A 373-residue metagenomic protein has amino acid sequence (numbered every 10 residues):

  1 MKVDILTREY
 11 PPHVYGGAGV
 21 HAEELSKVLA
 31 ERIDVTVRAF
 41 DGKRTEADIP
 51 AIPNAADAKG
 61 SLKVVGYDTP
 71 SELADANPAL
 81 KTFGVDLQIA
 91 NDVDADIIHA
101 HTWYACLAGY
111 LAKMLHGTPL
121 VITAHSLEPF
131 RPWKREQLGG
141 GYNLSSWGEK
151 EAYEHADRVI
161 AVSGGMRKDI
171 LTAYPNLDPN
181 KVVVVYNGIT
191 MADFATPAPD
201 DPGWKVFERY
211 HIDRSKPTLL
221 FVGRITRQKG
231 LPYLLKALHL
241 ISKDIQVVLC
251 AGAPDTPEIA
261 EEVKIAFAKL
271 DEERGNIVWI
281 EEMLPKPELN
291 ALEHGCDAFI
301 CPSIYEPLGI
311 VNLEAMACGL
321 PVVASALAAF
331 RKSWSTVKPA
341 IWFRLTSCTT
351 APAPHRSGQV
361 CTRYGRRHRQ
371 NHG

Functional and structural regions predicted by a protein language model:
V20, P217, F221, T226-L240: A conserved mid-protein helix/loop that constitutes part of the nucleotide-sugar donor-binding site
T118-P119, P129-E151, K168: Nucleotide-sugar donor phosphate/pyrophosphate-binding loop at the beta->alpha transition of glycosyltransferases
G165, G188: Carbohydrate-associated surface elements
A195-I212: A short helix/loop element that forms part of the nucleotide-sugar donor recognition site in Leloir-type
K216, A251, A260-M283, P287: Nucleotide-activated donor-binding/catalytic signature segment of Leloir-type glycosyltransferases, i.e., the conserved
N290-C296: Short alpha-helical donor nucleotide-sugar binding micro-motif in glycosyltransferases
I304: Aromatic "clamp/platform" in nucleotide-sugar-dependent glycosyltransferases that forms part of the donor/acceptor
P321-A324, W334, I341: Short hydrophobic beta-strand element within catalytic cores of glycosyltransferases and related nucleotide-activated
